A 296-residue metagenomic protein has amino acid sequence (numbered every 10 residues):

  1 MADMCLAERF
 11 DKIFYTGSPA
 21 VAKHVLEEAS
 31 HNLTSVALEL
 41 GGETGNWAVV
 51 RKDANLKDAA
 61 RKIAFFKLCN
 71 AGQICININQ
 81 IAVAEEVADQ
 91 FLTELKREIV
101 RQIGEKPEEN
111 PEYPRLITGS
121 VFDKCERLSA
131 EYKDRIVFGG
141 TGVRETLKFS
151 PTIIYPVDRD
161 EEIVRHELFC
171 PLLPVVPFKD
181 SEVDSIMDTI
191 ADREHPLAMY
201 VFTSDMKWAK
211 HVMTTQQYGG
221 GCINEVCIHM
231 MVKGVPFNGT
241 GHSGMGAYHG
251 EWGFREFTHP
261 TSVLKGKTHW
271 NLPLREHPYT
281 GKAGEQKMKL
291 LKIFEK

Functional and structural regions predicted by a protein language model:
M1-F14: A structured beta-alpha segment of the ubiquitous adenosine-cofactor-binding alpha/beta core
A2, A22-K23, A209: Short, well-ordered alpha-helical microsegments
D3-M4, E131, E256: Well-formed, non-transmembrane alpha-helical positions, independent of function
L6-A7, G41-T44, I74-I76, E109-N110 (+2 more regions): Short glycine-enriched loop/turn motifs at secondary-structure junctions
F10, V49, F149-K296: Conserved C-terminal structural/oligomerization subdomain of aldehyde/semialdehyde dehydrogenase
K12, S18-R159, D180-D184, I223 (+2 more regions): ALDH superfamily catalytic-core signature
